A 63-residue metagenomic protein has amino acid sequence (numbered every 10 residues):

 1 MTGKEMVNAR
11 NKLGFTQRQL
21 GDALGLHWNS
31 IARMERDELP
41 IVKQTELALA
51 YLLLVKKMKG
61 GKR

Functional and structural regions predicted by a protein language model:
M1-K12: A short, Lys/Arg-rich alpha-helix, primarily the initiator
M6, L20-G21, I31-M34: Conserved hydrophobic/aromatic packing and binding residues within compact polymer-binding modules
M6, N29, T45-L47: Short, intrinsically disordered, low-complexity terminal segments
Q17-Q19, H27, Q44: Glutamine-centric residue-chemistry signal
G25-P40: Recognition helix of helix-turn-helix/homeodomain-like DNA-binding domains that insert into the DNA major groove
V42-K62: DNA major-groove recognition helix of helix-turn-helix/homeodomain DNA-binding modules
